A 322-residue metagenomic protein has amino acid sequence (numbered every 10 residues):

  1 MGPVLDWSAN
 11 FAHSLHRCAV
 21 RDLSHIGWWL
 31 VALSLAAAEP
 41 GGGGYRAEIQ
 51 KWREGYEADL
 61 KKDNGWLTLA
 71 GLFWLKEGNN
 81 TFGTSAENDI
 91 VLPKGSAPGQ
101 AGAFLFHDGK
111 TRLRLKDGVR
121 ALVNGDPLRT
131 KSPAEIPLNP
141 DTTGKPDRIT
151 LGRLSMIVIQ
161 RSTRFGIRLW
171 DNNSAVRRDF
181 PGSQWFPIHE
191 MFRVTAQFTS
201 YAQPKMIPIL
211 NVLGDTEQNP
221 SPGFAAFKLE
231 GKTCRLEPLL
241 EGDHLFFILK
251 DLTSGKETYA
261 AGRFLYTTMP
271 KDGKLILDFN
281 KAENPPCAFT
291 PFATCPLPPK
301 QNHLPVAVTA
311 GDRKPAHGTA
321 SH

Functional and structural regions predicted by a protein language model:
W7, W28-W29: Tryptophan (W) side chains
W29-E39: Hydrophobic h-region of N-terminal signal peptides that target proteins for export in Gram-negative bacteria
A38-F73: N-terminal pre-domain segments of enzymes
L69, W74-G144: Forkhead-associated
L154-T216: Surface-exposed beta-loop interaction hotspot
G182-W185, L252-K256, Y266-T268, K274-I276 (+1 more regions): Extended, aromatic/histidine-rich regions of cofactor-dependent oxidoreductases associated with respiratory
Q197-T253, Y259: Flexible, glycine-rich surface segments
